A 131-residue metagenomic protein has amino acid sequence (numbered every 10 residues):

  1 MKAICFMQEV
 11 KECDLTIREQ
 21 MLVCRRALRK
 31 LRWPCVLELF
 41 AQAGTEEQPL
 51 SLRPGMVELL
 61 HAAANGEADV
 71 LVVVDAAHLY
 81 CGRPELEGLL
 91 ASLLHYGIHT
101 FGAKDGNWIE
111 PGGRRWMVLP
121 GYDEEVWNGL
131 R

Functional and structural regions predicted by a protein language model:
M1-R131: Short, structured surface patches at the beginning of a domain
